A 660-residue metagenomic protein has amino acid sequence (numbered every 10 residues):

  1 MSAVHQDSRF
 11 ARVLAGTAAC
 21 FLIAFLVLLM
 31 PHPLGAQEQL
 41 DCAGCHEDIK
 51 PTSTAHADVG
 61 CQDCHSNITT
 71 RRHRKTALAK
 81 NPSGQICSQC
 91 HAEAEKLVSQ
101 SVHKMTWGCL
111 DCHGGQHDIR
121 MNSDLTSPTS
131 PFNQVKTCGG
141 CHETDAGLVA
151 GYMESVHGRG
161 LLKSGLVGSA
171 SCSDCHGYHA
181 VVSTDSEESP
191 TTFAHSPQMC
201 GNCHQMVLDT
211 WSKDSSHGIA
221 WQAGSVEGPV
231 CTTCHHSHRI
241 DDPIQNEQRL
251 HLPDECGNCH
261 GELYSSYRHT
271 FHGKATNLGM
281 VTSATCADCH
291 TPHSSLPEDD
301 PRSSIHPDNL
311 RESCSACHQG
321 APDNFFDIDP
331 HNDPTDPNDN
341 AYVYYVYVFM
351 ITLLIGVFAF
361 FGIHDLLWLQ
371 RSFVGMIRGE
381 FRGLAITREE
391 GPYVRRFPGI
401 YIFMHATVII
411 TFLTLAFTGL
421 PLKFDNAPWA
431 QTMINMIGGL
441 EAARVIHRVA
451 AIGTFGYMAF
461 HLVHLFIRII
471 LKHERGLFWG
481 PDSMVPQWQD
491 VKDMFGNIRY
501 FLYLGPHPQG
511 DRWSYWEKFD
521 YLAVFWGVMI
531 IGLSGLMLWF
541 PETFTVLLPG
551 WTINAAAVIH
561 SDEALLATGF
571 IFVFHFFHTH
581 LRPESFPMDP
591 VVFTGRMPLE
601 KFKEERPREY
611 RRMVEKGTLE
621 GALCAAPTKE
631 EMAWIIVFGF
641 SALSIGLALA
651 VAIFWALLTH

Functional and structural regions predicted by a protein language model:
M1-V13: N-terminal secretory signal peptides that target proteins for export/translocation
R9-A11, L29, F412, V528: Exposed boundary/loop context
R9-R12, K96, R608-E615: Polar/charged alpha-helical tracts
R12-I23: Sec-dependent N-terminal signal peptides
L22, L26, M30-G399, A406 (+3 more regions): Short sequence/structural segments immediately N-terminal
D41, R311-S313, D323-H660: Membrane-embedded alpha-helical bundles that constitute the cytochrome b-like, heme-associated redox core of multi-pass
